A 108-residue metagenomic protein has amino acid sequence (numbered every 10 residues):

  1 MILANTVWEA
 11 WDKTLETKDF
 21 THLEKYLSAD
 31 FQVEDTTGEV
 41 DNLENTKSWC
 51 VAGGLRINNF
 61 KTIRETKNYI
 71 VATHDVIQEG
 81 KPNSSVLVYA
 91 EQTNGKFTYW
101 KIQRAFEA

Functional and structural regions predicted by a protein language model:
M1-K25, A29: Short, low-complexity N-terminal intrinsically disordered segments enriched in polar/charged residues
E9, E34, V40-A108: A beta-strand edge to alpha-helix "cap/lid" segment located at domain peripheries
E16, E39-V40: A structural signal for short, well-ordered beta-strand elements
L27-D30, D35-T37: Generic secondary-structure microfeatures
